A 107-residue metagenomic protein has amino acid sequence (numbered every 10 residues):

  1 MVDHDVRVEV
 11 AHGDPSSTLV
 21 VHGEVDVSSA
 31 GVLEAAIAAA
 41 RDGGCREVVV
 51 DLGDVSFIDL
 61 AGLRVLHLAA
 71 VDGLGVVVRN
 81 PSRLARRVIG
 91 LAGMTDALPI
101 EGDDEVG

Functional and structural regions predicted by a protein language model:
M1-G107: STAS-like cytosolic regulatory interaction modules
